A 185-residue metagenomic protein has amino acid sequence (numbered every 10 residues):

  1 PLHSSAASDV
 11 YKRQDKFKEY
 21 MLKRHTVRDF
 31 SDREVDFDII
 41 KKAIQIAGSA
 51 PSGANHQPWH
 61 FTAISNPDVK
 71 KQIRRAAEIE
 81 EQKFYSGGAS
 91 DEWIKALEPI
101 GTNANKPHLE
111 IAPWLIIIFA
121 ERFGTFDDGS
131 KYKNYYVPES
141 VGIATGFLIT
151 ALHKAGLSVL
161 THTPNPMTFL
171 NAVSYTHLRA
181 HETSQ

Functional and structural regions predicted by a protein language model:
P1-A7, Y11, H177-Q185: Single conserved hydrophobic/aromatic residue that forms the stacking wall/gate of nucleotide- or nucleobase-binding
K18-D32: Generic N-terminal amphipathic, Lys/Arg-enriched alpha-helix
D29-F30, H60, S158-T161: Short catalytic-loop micro-motif centered on adjacent basic/acidic residues
I44-A47, I116, R122-N171: Small-aliphatic-rich amphipathic alpha-helix that forms the alpha element of a beta-alpha
Q45-S49, P99-N103, A172: Glycine-rich, charged/polar anion/phosphate-binding loops that engage phosphate groups from diverse ligands
S52-A54: Glycine-rich phosphate/pyrophosphate-binding beta-alpha loops
H56, L109-A112, L152: Short gly/pro-enriched beta-turn/loop segments at secondary-structure junctions
A63-V141: Glycine/small-residue-rich phosphate/adenosyl-binding loop
